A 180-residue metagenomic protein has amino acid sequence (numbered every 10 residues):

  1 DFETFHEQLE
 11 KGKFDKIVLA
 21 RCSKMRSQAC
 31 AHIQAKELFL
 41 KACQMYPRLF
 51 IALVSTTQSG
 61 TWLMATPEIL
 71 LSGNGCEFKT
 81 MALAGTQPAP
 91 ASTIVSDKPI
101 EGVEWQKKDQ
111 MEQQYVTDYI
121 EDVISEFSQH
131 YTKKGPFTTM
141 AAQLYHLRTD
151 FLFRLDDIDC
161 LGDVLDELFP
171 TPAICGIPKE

Functional and structural regions predicted by a protein language model:
D1-A35: Terminal domain-start leader segments
D1-F2, C22-R26, M81, G85-E180: Contiguous alpha-helical scaffold segments within structured protein domains that host functional hotspots
E7-K11, P47, S125, Q129: Generic secondary-structure signature for well-ordered alpha-helical cores
G12, L71, D118: Residue-level signal for inorganic ion chemistry
D15-A20, A52-T56, G162, K179: Short coil/turn segments at secondary-structure boundaries
K16, E77, L144: A residue-level signal for beta-strand positions that form part of recognition/binding surfaces within mature
R21-E112: An anion-binding catalytic pocket shared by soluble metabolic enzymes
